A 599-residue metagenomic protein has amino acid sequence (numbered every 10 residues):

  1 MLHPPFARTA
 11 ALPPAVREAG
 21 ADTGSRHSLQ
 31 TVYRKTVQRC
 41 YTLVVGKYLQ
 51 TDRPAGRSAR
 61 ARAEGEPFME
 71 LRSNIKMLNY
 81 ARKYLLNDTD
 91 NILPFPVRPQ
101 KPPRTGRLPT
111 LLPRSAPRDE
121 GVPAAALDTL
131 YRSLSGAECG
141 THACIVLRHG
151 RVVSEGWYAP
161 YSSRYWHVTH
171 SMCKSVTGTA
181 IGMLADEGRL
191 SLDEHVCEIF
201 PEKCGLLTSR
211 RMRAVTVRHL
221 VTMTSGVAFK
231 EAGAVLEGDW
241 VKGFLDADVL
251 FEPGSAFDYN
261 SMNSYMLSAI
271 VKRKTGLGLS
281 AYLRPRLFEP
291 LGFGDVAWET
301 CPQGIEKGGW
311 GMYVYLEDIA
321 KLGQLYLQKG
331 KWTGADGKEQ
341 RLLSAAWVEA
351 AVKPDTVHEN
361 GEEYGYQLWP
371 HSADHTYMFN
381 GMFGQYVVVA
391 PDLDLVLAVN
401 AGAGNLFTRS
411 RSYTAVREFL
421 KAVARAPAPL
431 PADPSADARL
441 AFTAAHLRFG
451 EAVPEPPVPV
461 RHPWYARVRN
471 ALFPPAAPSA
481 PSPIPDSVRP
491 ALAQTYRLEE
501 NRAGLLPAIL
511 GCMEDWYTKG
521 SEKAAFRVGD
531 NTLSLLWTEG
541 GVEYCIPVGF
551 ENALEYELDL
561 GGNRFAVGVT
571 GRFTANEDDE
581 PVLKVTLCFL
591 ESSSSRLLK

Functional and structural regions predicted by a protein language model:
P5, R39-Y48, G56-S162, A185-L190 (+2 more regions): N-terminal leader/targeting segments and the immediately adjacent pre-domain N-terminus
F68, R439-K599: Peripheral terminal and inter-domain segments
G150, V168-D193, L220, L267-V271 (+1 more regions): Active-site SXXK
E187-S225, D246, L277-W310, V314: Active-site helix/loop module of the DD-peptidase/beta-lactamase fold, centered on the serine-lysine SxxK catalytic
S225-T300: A small/polar active-site loop signature that marks catalytic segments
N263-I270, G308-W332, Q385-G402: Active-site-proximal alpha-helical segments within enzyme catalytic domains
E349-N400, L406: Active-site Gly/Thr loop motif
